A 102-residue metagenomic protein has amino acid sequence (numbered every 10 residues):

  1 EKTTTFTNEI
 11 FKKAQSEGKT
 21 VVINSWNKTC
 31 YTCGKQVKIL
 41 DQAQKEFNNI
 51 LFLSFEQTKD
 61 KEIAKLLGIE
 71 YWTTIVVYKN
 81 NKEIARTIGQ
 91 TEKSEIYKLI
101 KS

Functional and structural regions predicted by a protein language model:
E1-E17: N-terminal leader/targeting and pre-domain segments
F6, S25, Q44, N48-E62: Thiol-based oxidoreductase modules, predominantly thioredoxin-like and allied folds used for disulfide exchange
I10-F11, K59-I63, E95: Short acidic active-site motifs
Q15-K28: Short active-site neighborhood of thiol/selenol oxidoreductases, capturing the structured segment around
S25, C30-C33, I75: The canonical Cys-X-X-Cys-His
T32-E46: Typically the conserved alpha-helix immediately C-terminal to a functionally engaged Cys/Sec in thioredoxin-like
K65-E70: A short glycine-leucine-enriched loop at secondary-structure breakpoints that most characteristically corresponds
Y71, V76-S102: Non-catalytic, surface beta->alpha helical segment in thiol-disulfide oxidoreductase systems
